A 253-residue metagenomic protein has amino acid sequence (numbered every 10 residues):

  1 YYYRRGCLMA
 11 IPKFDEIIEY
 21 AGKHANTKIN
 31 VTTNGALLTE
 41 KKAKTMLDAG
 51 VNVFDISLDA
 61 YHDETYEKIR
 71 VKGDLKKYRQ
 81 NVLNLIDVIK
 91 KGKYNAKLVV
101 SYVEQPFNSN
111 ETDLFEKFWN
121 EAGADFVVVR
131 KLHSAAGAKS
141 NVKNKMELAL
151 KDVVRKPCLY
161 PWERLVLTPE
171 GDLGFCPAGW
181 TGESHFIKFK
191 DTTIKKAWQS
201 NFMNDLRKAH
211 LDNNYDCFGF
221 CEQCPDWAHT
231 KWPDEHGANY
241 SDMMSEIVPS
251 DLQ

Functional and structural regions predicted by a protein language model:
Y1-R4, N204-N213, V248-Q253: Short Fe-S-cluster ligation motifs
Y1-Y3, C7-N120, D125-R130: Radical SAM/AdoMet-radical enzyme domain recognition
M9-I11, T39, H62-T65, F107-T112 (+4 more regions): Short catalytic/ligand-binding loop motif for oxyanion handling, primarily in non-cytosolic enzymes, centered on
D87-K97, E121-K156, D172-W232: C-terminal accessory region of radical SAM enzymes
L159-P161: Short, small/polar residue-rich loop motifs at catalytic or cofactor-binding pockets
L167-E170: Short, acidic, Ser/Thr-enriched surface-loop or helix-capping motifs
H236-V248: Short cysteine/histidine-rich metal-coordination sites, predominantly Zn2+-binding motifs
